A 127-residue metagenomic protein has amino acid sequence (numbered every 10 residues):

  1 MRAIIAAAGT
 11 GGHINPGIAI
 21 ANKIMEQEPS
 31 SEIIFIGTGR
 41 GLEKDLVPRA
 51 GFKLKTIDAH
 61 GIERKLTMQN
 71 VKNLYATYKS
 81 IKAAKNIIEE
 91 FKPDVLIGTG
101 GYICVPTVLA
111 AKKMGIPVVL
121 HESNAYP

Functional and structural regions predicted by a protein language model:
A3-A8, S30-A76, I81: Conserved nucleotide-sugar phosphate-binding/catalytic loop shared by glycosyltransferases and other
A6-H13, L120: Short, glycine-rich nucleotide/cofactor-binding loops
G11, G101-I103, A125-P127: Residue-level detector of alpha-helix initiation sites
H13-M25: Short amphipathic alpha-helix
E32, L42, K53, M114-P127: Active-site-proximal region of nucleotide-activated glycan assembly enzymes, centered on histidine/acidic-rich loops
T56-H60, T99, L120-N124: Short beta->alpha connector loops at strand-helix junctions that form conserved, small/polar/Pro-enriched
A83-L96, C104-V119: Glycosyltransferases and closely related glycan-assembly transferases that use nucleotide-activated donors
